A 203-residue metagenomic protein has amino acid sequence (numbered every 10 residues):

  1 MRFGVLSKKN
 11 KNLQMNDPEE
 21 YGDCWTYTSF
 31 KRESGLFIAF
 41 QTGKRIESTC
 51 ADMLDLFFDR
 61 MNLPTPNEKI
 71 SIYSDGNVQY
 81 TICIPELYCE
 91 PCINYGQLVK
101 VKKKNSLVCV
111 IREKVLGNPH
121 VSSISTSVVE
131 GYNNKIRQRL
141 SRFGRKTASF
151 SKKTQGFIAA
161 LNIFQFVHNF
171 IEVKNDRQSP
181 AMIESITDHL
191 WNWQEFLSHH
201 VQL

Functional and structural regions predicted by a protein language model:
M1-L203: Residue-level recognition of single "structural anchor" positions that define or cap local secondary structure
